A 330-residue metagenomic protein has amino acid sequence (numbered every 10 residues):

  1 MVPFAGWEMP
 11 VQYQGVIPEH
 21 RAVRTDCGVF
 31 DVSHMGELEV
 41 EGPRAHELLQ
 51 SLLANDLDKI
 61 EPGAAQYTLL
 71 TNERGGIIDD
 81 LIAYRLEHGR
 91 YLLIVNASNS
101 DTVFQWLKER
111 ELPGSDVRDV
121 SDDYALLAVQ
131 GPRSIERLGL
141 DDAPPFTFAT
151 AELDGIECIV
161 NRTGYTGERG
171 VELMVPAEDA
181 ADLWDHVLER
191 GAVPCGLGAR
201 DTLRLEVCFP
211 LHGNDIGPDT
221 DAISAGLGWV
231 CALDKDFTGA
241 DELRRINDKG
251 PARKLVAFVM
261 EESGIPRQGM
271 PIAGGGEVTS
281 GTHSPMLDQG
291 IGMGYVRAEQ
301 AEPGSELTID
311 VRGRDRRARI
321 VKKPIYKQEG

Functional and structural regions predicted by a protein language model:
M1-T71, G76, G198: Acidic, proline/glycine-enriched N-terminal capping motif
M1-V11, I17, L86-G330: Conserved, structured C-terminal
D31, D80, E172: Acidic active-site catalytic centers that drive phospho-/nucleotidyl reactions and related ester hydrolyses
V32-P43, Y84-L92, L205: N-terminal glycine-rich flavin-associated loop
H46-Q50, Y67, D80, R90 (+2 more regions): Generic internal hydrophobic packing segments that stabilize the cores of diverse globular domains
I78-L81, I320: Short beta-strand and beta-hairpin "edge-sheet" elements
